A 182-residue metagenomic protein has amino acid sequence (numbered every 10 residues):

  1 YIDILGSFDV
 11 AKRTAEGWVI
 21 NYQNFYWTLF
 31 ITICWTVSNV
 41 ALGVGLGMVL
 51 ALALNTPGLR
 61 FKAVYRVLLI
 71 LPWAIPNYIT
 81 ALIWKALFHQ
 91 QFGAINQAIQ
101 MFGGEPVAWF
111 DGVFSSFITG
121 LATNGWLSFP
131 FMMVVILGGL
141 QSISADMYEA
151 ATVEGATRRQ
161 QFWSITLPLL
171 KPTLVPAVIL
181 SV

Functional and structural regions predicted by a protein language model:
Y1-V182: A structural signal for multi-pass alpha-helical bundles of membrane permease subunits that mediate small-molecule
